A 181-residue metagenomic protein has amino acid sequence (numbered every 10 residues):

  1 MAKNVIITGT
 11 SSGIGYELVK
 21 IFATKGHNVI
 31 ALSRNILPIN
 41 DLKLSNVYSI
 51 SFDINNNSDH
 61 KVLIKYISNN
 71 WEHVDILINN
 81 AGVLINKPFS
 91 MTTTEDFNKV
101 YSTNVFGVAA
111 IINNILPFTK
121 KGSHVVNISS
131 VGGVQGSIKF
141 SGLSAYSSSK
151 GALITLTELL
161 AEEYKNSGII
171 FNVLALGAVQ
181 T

Functional and structural regions predicted by a protein language model:
S11, V19: N-terminal Rossmann NAD(P)H-binding glycine-rich loop of SDR-like oxidoreductase domains
N80-I85: Conserved NAD(P)H cofactor-binding loop of Rossmann-fold oxidoreductase domains
P88-F89, D96-N98: Substrate-binding pocket helix/loop in short-chain dehydrogenase/reductase
I112, S149, T157: Active-site helix of classical SDR
P117, E162-E163: Alpha-helical segment proximal to the catalytic Tyr-Lys
S130: Residue(s) in the substrate-gating loop at a strand-loop-helix junction that position the organic substrate next
I154, Y164-V179: Conserved Rossmann-fold SDR core element
